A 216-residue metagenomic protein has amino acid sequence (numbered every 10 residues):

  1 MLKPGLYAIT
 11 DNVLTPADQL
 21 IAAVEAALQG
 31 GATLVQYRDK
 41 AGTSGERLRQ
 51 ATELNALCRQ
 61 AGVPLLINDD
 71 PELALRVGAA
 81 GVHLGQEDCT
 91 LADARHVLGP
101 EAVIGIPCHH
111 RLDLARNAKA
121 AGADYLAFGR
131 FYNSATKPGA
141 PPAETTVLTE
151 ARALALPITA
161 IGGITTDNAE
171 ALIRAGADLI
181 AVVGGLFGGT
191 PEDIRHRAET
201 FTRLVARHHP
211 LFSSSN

Functional and structural regions predicted by a protein language model:
M1-L91, H96-D124, A140, A155-I158 (+2 more regions): Conserved N-terminal beta1-alpha1 strand-loop-helix module at the mouth
Q86-A92, R130-A153: Flexible, gly/pro- and Lys/Arg-enriched active-site loops
D178-L179: Internal alpha/beta core interface subdomains
